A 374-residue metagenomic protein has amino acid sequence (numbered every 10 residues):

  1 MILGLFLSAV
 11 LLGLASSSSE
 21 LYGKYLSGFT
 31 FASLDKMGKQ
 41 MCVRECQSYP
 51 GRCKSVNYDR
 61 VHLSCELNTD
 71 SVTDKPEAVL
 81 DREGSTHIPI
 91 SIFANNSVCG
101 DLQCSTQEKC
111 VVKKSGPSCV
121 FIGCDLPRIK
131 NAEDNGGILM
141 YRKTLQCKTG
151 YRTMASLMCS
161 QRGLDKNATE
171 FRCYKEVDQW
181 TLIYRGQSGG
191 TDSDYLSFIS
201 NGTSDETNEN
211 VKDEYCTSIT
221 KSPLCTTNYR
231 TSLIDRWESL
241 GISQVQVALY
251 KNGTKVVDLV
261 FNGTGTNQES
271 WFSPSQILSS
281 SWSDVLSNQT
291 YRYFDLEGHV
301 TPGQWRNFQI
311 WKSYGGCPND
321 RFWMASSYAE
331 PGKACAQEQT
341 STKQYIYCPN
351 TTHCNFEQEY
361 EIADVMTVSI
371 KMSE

Functional and structural regions predicted by a protein language model:
I2-V120, I129, G137, K166-Y174: Extracellular disulfide-rich cysteine clusters
R44, S48, S55, L67-T69 (+15 more regions): Disulfide-rich extracellular modules and peptides
S48, V61-H62, D70-D74, Y151 (+2 more regions): Acidic glycine-/aspartate-rich tracts in secreted/extracellular proteins
I138-L145: Short, solvent-exposed linear patches
T149-A155: Surface-exposed interfaces of beta-sheet-rich extracellular modules
S156-G163: A short, surface-exposed beta-strand/turn
Y174-E374: Mature extracellular or lumenal effector domains of secreted proteins and single-pass membrane receptors/adhesion
